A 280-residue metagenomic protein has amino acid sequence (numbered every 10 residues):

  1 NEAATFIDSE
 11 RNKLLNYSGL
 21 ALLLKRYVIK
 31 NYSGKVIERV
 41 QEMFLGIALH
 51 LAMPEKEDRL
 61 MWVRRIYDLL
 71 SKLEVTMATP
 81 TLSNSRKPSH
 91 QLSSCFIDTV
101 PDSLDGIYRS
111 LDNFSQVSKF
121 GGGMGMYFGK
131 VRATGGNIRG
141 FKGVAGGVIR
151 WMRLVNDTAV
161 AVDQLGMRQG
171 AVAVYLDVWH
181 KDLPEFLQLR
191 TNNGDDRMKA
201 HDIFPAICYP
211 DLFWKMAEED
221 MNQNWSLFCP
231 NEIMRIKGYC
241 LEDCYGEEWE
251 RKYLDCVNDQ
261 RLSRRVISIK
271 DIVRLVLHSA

Functional and structural regions predicted by a protein language model:
N1-A280: Extended catalytic cores of very large enzyme megasubunits
